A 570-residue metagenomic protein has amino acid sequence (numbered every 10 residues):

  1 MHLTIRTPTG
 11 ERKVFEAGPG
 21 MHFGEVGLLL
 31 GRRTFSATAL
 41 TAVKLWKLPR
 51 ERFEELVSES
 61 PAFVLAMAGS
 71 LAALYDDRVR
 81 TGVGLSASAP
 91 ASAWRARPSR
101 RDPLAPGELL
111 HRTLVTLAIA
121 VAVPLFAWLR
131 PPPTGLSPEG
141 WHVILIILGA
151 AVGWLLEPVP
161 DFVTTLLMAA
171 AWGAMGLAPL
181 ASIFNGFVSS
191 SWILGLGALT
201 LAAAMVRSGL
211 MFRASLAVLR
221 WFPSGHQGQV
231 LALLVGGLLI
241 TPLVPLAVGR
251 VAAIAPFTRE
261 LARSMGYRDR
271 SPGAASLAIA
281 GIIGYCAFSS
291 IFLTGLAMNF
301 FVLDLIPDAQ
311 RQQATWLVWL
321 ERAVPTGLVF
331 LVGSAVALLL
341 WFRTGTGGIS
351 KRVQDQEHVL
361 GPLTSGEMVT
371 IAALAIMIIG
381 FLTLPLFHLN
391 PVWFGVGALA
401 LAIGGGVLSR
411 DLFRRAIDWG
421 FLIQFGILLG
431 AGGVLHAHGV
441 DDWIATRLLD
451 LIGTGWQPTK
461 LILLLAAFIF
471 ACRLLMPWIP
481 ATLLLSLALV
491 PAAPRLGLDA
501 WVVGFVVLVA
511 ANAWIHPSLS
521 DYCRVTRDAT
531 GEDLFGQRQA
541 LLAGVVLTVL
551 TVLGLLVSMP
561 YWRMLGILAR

Functional and structural regions predicted by a protein language model:
M1-A42: Cyclic nucleotide-binding regulatory domains
L71-R101, V115-I119, V123-L129, R250 (+3 more regions): Juxtamembrane and boundary regions of transmembrane helices in multi-pass small-molecule transporters and channels
R130-L145, V163, V188-T200, R250-I254 (+4 more regions): Structural signature of hydrophobic alpha-helical transmembrane segments
P131-W141, L148-L166, V336, L363-M368 (+2 more regions): Flexible hinge motifs at transmembrane-helix junctions and intramembrane kinks/re-entrant loops in multi-pass membrane
A151-P160, G236-L246, I282-L293, G380-L386 (+2 more regions): Transmembrane alpha-helix interface/packing and boundary motifs in multi-pass membrane proteins, characterized by
F162-R268, A416-L496: Membrane-embedded alpha-helical segments and adjacent helix-loop junctions characteristic of multi-pass solute
A297, I378-F381, L428-T446, P494-F505 (+1 more regions): Hydrophobic alpha-helical transmembrane segments in multi-pass integral membrane proteins
